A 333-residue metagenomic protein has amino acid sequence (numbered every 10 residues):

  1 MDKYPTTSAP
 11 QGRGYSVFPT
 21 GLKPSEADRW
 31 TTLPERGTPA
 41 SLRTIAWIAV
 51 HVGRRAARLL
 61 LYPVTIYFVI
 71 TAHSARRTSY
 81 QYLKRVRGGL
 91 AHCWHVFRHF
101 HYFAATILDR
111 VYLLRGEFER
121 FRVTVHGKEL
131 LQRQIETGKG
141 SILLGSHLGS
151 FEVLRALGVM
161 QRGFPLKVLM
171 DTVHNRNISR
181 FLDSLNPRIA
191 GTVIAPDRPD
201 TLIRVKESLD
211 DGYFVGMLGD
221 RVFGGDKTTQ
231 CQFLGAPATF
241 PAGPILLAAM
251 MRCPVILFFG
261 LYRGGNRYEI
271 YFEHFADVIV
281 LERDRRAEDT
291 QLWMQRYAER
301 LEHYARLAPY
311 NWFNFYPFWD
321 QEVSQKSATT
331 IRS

Functional and structural regions predicted by a protein language model:
D2-K3, Y15-G145, S150, F181-S184 (+1 more regions): Membrane-anchoring hydrophobic helices of lipid-metabolizing enzymes
S8-R13: Short, low-complexity intrinsically disordered segments enriched in A/P/G/S/L with frequent Arg, especially at protein
A40, A75, V123, D197 (+1 more regions): Soluble or luminal CAZymes and related metallo-dependent hydrolases
G88-H95, A105, T137-R198, V222-Q232: Catalytic core of membrane glycerolipid acyltransferases/transacylases, capturing the structured, soluble-facing
E117-V123, G191-P196, F233-G235, E282: Short, flexible loop segments at the rims of nucleotide/cofactor-binding pockets, characterized by
F121-T124, L148, N175, A195-R198 (+2 more regions): A conditional alpha-helix N-cap/helix-loop micro-motif detector
H126-K128, L169-D171, P196-R198, E273-F275 (+1 more regions): Conserved beta-strand termini and adjacent loop/short-helix elements that scaffold enzyme active sites in alpha/beta
I135, M160-Q161, S184, P199-S333: Non-catalytic C-terminal accessory region of glycerolipid acyltransferases and related lyso-lipid remodeling enzymes
